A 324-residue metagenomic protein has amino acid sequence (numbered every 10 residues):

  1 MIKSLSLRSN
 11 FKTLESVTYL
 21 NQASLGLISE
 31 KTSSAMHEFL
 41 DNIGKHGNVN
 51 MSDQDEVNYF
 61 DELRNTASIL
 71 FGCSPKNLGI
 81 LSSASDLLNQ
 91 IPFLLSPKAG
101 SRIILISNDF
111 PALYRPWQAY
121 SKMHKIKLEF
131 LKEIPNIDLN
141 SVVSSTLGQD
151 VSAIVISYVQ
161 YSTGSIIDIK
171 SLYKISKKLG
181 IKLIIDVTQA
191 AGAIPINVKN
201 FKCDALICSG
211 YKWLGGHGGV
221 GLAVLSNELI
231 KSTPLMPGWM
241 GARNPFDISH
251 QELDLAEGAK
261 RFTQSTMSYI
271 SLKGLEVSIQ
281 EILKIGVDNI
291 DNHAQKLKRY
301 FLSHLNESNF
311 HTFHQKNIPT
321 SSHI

Functional and structural regions predicted by a protein language model:
M1-H46, L275: N-terminal "arm"/small-domain region of PLP-dependent enzymes with the aminotransferase-like
H46-D86, L255, A294: Conserved N-terminal alpha-helix of the aminotransferase class I/II PLP-enzyme fold
M51-D53, A256-S303: Structural signature of PLP-dependent enzymes
K76-N77, L94-Y114, K127-E129: Conserved PLP-anchoring active-site segment centered on the Schiff-base-forming lysine
S82-S85, L105-I126, N136, N140 (+1 more regions): Substrate-binding/gating loop at the entrance of the active-site cleft, primarily in PLP-dependent aminotransferase-like
I126, P135-G192, W213: Active-site phosphate-binding strand-loop segment of PLP-dependent enzymes
F201-D247: Active-site PLP attachment segment
Q295, R299, S308-I324: Conserved PLP-binding catalytic core of the aspartate aminotransferase-like
